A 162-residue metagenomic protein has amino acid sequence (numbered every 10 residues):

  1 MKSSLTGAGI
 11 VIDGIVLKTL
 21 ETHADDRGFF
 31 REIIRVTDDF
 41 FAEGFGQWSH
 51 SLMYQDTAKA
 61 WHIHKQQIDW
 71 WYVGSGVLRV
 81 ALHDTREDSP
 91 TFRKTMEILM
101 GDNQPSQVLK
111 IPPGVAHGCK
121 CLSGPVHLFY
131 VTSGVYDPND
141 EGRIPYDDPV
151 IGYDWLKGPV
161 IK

Functional and structural regions predicted by a protein language model:
M1-S106, G124-K162: Non-catalytic, conserved peripheral segments adjacent to functional cores
T85, V115-A116: Short beta-turn/strand-loop junction motif enriched in small, turn-promoting residues
L109-I111, H117-L122: Short beta-strand His + acidic residue motifs that chelate non-heme Fe in jelly-roll/DSBH and cupin folds
